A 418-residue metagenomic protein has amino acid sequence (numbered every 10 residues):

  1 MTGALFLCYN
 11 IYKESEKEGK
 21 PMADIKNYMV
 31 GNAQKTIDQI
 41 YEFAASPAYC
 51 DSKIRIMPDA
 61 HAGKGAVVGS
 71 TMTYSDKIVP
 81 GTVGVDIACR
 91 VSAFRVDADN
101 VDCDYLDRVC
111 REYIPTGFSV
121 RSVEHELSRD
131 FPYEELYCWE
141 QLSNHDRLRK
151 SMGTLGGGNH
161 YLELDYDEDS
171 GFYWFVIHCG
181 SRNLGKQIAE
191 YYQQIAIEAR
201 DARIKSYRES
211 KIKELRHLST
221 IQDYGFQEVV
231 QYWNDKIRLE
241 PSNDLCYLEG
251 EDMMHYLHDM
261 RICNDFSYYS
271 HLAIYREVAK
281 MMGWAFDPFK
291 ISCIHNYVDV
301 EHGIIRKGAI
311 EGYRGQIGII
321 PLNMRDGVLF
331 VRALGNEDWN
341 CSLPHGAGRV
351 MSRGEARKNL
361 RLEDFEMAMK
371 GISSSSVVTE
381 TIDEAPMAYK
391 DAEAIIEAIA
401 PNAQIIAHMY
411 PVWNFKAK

Functional and structural regions predicted by a protein language model:
T2-A4: Ala/Thr-enriched low-complexity intrinsically disordered regions
F6-K13: Short, positively charged and aromatic/hydrophobic N-terminal segments
P21-E42, Y49-I56, A62-V68, K77-P80 (+3 more regions): Domain-length cofactor-binding catalytic modules of enzymes
D59, V120-E134, N414-K416: Short, glycine/charge-rich beta-strand/loop segments that flank catalytic centers and engage negatively charged groups
T71-T73: Glycine-rich phosphate/pyrophosphate-binding loop regions near the starts of catalytic domains
A93-V96: A phosphate-binding glycine/aspartate-rich beta-alpha loop in the early core of alpha/beta enzymes
